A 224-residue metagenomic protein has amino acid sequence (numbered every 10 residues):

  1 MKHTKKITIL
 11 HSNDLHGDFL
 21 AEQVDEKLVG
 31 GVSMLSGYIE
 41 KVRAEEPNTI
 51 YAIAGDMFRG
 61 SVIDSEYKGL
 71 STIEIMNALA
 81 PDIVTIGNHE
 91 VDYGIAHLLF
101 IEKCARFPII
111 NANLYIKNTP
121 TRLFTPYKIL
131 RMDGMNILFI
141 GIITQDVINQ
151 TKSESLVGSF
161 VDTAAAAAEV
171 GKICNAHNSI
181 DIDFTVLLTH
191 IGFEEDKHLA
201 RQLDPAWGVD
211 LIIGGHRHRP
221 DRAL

Functional and structural regions predicted by a protein language model:
M1-L224: Acidic, metal/ion-coordinating pockets
